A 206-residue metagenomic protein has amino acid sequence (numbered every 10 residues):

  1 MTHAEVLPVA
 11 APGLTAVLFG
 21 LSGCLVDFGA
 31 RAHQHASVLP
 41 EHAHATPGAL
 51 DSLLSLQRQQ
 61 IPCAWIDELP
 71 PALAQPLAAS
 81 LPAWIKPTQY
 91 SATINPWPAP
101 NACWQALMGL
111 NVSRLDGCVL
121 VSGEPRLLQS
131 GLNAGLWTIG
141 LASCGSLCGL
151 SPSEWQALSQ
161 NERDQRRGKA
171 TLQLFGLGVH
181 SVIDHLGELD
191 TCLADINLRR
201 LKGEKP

Functional and structural regions predicted by a protein language model:
M1-R31, V38-H44, L50, L54-I61 (+3 more regions): Asp-based, Mg2+/Mn2+-dependent phosphohydrolase catalytic module
